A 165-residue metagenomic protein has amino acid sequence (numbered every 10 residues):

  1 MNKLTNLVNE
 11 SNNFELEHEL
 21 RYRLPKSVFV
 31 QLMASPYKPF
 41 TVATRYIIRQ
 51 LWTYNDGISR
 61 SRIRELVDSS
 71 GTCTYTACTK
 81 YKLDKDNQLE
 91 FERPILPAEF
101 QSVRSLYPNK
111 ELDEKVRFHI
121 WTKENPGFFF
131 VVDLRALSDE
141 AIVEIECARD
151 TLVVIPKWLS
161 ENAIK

Functional and structural regions predicted by a protein language model:
M1-K165: Phosphate-end processing signature that detects enzymes handling 5′-triphosphorylated RNA and polyphosphate
